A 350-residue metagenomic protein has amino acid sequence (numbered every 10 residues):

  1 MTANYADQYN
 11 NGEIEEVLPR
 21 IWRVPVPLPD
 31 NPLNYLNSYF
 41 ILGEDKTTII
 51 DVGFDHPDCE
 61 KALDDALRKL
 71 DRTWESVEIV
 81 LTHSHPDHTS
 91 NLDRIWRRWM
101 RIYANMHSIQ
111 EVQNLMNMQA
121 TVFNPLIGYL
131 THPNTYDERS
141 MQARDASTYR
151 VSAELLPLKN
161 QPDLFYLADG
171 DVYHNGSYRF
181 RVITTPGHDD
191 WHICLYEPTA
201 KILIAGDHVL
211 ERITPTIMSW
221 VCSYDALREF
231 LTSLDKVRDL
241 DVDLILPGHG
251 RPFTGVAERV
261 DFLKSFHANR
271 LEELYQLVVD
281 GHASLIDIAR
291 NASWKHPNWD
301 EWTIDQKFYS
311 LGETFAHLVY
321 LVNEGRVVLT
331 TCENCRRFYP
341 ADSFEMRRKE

Functional and structural regions predicted by a protein language model:
M1-Q8, Q276-E350: C-terminal regulatory/interaction regions
G12-R72, C194-E211: Conserved beta-strand hairpin/beta-sheet module of binuclear metal-dependent hydrolase folds, prominently
V17, W96-W99, D241: Short, structured coil segments at secondary-structure junctions
R20, H249, L274, L321: Residue-level signal for inorganic ion chemistry
N31-L33, F165-L167, P186-D189, E350: A short catalytic or substrate-binding loop motif that flags glycine-/basic-rich loops and adjacent residues that bind
T47, F54-P57, D145-P162, Y178-L271: Metallo-beta-lactamase
D55-E60, D65-H174: Active-site HxH/HxHxD metal-binding segment of metal-dependent hydrolases
T82-H88, P186-H188, H249, H317: Histidine-centered divalent metal-coordination motifs
